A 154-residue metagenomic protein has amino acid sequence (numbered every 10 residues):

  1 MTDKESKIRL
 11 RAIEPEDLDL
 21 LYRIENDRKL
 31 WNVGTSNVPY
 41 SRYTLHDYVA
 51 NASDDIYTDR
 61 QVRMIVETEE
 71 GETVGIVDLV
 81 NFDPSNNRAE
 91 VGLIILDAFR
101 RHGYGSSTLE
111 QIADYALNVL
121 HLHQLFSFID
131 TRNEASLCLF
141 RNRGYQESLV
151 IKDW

Functional and structural regions predicted by a protein language model:
M1-L18, D27, T68-W154: Acyl-donor (CoA/ACP) binding surface of acyl/acetyltransferases
P15, P39-R42, R60: Generic alpha-helical scaffold signal
L18, K29-L30, D54-Y57: Generic structural signal for secondary-structure transition and capping sites
L20, T44-D47, N51, S107 (+1 more regions): Alpha-helical elements of Rossmann-like donor-binding domains used by nucleotide-donor carbohydrate transfer enzymes
R23-I24: Conserved catalytic core of Hanks-type protein kinase domains
K29-N51: Conserved GNAT-fold acetyl-CoA-binding loop/helix
Y43-H46, D54-Y57, D97-A98, L125: Short, intrinsically disordered/low-complexity patches at protein termini and at juxtamembrane boundaries
A52-I65: A short helix-loop-beta-strand connector motif used in the catalytic cores of GNAT acetyltransferases and, in some
